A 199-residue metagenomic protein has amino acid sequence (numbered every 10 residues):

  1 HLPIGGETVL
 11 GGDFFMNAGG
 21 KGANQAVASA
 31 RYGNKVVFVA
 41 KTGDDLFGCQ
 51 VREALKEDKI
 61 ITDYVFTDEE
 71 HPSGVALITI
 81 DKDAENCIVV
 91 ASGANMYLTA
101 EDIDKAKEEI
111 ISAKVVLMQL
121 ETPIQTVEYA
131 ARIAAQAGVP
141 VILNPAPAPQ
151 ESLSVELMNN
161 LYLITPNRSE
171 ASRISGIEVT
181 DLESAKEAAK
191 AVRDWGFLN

Functional and structural regions predicted by a protein language model:
H1-I60: Glycine-rich phosphate/adenosyl-contacting loop at the front of the ribokinase-like
G12, S73-V75, E85-N86: Change "...and in nucleic-acid phosphodiester-cleaving endonucleases..." to "...and in nucleic-acid processing enzymes
V39-D44, D63-S73, N144-A146, A191 (+1 more regions): Beta-strand->loop->alpha-helix junctions that form or flank phosphate-binding loops in nucleotide-handling enzymes
K41, Y64-D68, I78-V115, L120: Conserved phosphate-binding/catalytic loop of the ribokinase/pfkB sugar-kinase fold
K59, M96-E101, L143-P149: Short gly/ser/thr-rich secondary-structure transition/capping motifs
E121-Y129: Active-site-adjacent beta->alpha loops and helix N-cap segments on the catalytic face of soluble alpha/beta enzymes
A131-N199: Conserved phosphate/ATP/ADP-binding segment of small-molecule kinases
